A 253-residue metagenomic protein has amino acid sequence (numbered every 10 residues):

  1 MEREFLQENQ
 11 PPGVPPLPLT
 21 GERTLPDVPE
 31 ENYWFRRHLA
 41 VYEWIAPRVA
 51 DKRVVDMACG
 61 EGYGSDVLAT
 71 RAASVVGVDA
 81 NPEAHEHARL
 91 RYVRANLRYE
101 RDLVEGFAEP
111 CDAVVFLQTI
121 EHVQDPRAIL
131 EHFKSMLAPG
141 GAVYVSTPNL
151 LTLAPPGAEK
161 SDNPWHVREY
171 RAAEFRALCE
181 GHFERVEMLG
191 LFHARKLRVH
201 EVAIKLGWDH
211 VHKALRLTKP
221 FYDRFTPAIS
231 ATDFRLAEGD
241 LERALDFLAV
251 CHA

Functional and structural regions predicted by a protein language model:
M1-E109, A113-L117, R127-L130, W165 (+2 more regions): Conserved N-terminal segment of class I S-adenosyl-L-methionine
L68, F133, C179: Class I S-adenosylmethionine-dependent transferase superfamily signal
Q118-H122: Short catalytic micro-motifs in class I SAM-dependent methyltransferases
V123-R127, T147: A structural helix-start
A128-A142: A short glycine-rich, Lys/Arg-flanked "PGG" loop and its adjoining helix->strand segment in the class I
V145-R168: Short, glycine-/aromatic-enriched active-site segment of Class I SAM-dependent methyltransferases
V167-H182: Short alpha-helix
F183, E187-D246: Conserved catalytic loop of SAM-dependent methyltransferase domains
